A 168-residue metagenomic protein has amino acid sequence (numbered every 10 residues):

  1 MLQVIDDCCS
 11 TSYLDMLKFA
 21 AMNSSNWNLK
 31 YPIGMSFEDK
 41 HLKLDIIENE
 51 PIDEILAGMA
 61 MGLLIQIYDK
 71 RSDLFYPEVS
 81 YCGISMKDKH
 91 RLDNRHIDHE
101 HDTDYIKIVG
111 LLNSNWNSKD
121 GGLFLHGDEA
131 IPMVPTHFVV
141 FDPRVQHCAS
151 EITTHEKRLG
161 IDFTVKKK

Functional and structural regions predicted by a protein language model:
M1-F75: Non-heme Fe(II)/2-oxoglutarate
D69-K168: Catalytic core of non-heme Fe(II) oxygenases with the double-stranded beta-helix
